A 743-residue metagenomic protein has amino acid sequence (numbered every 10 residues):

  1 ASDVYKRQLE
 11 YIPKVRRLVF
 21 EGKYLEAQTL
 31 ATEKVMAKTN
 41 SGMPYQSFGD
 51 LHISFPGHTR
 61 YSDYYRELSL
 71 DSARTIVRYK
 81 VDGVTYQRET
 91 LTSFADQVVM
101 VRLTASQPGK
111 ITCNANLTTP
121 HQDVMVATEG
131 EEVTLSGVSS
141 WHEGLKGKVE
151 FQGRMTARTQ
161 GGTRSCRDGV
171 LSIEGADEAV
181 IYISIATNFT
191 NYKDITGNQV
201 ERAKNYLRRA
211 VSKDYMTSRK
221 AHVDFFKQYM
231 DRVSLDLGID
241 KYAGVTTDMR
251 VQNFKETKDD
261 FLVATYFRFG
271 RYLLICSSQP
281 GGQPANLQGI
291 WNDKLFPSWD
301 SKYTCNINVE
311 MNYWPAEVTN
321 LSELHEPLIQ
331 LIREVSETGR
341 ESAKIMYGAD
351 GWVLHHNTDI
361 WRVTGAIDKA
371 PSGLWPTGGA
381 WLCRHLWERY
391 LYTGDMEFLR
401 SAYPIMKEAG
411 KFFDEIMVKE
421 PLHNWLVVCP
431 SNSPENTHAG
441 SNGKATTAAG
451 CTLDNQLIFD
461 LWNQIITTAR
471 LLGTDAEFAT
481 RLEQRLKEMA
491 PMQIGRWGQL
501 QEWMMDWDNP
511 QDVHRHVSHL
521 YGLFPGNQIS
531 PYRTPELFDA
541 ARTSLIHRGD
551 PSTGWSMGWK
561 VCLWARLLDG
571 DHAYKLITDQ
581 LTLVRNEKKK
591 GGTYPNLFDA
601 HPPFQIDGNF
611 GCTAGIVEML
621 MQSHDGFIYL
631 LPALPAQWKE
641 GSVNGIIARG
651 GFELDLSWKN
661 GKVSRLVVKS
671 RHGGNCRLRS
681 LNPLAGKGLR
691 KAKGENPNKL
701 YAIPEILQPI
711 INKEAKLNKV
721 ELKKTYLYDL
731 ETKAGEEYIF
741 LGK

Functional and structural regions predicted by a protein language model:
S2-P371, E388-Y390, K407-G410, P421 (+9 more regions): Aromatic-residue-lined binding/catalytic grooves and analogous aromatic/hydrophobic interfacial grooves in multimeric
N114-N116, P327-Q330, I345-M346, F398-E408 (+4 more regions): Beta-strand segments within the central parallel beta-sheet cores of soluble alpha/beta enzyme folds
G289, D293, L426-V428, E435-N436 (+2 more regions): C-terminal catalytic domain of Rieske-type non-heme iron oxygenases
I307-E317, P376-W387, L453-N463, S518-N527 (+2 more regions): Well-ordered alpha-helical segments within folded domains of soluble proteins
N308, W375-R389, F398-E415, S556 (+3 more regions): Extended, hydrophobic alpha-helical segments in both membrane/secreted and soluble proteins
T393, A469-L472, D571, S623 (+1 more regions): Long alpha-helical scaffolds in large eukaryotic adaptor/regulatory proteins, encompassing alpha-solenoid repeat systems
E408-T468: Acidic/histidine-rich catalytic neighborhood
D599, I606, L620, D625-A648: Acidic, turn-prone loop/beta-hairpin segments
